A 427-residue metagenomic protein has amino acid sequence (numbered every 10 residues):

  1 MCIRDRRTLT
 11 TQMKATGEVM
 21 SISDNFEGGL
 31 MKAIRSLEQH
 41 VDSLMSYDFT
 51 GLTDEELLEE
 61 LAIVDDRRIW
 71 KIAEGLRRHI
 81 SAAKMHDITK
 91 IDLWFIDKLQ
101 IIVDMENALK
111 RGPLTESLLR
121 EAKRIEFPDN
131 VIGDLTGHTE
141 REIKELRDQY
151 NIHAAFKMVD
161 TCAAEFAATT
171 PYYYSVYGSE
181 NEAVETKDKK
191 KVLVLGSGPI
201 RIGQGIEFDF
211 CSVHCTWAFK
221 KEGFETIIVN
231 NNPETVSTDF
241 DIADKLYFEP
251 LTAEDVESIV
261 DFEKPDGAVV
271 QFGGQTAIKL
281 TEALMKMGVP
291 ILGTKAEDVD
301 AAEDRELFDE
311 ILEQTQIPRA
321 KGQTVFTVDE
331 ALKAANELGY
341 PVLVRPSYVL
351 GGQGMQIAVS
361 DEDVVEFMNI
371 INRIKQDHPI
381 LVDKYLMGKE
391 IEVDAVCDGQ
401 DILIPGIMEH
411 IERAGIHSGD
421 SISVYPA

Functional and structural regions predicted by a protein language model:
M1-I3: Short, small-residue-biased leader/transition segments that mark boundaries at the very start of proteins
L9-L30, L37, D42-E60, R67-K71 (+2 more regions): Long, amphipathic alpha-helical stalk/connector segments used for oligomerization, subunit docking, or mechanical
L30-A33, K144: Short, well-structured alpha-helical segments that form the helix of a local strand-helix-strand
S36-S46, D97-L99, A154-A155, K375: Short arginine-rich
T53-E59, I63-D66, K84, M105-E121 (+2 more regions): N-terminal beta-alpha lobe that positions the nucleotide/phosphoryl donor in ATP/NTP-coupled carboxylate activation
S81, D92, F127: Accessory DNA-binding and partner-docking regions appended to nucleic-acid-acting proteins, especially the terminal
T89-D92, H138: Iron-sulfur cluster-binding cysteine motifs and their immediate structural context in ferredoxin-like electron-transfer
I91-W94, Q100-D104: Active/binding-pocket-proximal capping segment
